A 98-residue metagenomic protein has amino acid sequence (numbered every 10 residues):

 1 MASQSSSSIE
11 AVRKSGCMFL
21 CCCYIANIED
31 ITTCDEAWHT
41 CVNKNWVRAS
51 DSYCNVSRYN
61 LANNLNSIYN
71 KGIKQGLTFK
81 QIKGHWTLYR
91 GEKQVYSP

Functional and structural regions predicted by a protein language model:
S3-K14, I28: Second-shell loop/turn segments in exported
A11-V12, G16, L20, T32: Soluble non-cytosolic domains of exported or imported proteins
C23-P98: Conserved active-site-adjacent core of cysteine acyl-enzyme catalytic domains
